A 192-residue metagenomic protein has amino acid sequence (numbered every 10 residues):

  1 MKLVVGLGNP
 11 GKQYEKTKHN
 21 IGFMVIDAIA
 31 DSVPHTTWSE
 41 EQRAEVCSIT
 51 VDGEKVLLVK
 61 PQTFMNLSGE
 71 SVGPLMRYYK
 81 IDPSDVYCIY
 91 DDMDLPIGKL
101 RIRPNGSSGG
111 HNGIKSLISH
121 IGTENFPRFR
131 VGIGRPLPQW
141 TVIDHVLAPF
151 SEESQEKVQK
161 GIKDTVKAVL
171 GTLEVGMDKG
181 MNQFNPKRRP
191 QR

Functional and structural regions predicted by a protein language model:
K2-N105, K115-S119, T123-F129, P136-T141 (+1 more regions): Nucleotide and nucleotide-moiety/phosphate-recognizing core
S108: Conserved TIR/SEFIR loop-to-helix hotspot centered on a Trp-containing motif with a nearby acidic residue
